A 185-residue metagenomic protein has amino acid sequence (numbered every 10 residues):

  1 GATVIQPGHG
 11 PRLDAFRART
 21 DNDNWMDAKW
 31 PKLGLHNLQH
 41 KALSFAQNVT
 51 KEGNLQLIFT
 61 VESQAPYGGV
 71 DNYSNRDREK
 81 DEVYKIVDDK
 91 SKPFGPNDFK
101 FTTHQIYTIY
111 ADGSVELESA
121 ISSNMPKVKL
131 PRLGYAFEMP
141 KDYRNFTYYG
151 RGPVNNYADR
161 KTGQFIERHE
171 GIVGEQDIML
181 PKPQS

Functional and structural regions predicted by a protein language model:
G1-S185: Beta-strand/loop-rich accessory regions of lumenal/periplasmic or secreted enzymes, predominantly carbohydrate-active
